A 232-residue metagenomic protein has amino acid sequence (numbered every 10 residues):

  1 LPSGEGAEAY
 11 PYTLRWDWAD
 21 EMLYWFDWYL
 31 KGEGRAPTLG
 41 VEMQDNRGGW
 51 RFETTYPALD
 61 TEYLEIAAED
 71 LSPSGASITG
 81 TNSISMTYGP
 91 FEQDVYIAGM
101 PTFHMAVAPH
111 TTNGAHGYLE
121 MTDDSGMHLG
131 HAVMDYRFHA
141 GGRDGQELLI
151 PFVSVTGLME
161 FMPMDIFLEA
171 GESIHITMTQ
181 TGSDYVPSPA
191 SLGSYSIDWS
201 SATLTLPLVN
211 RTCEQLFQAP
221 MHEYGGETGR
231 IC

Functional and structural regions predicted by a protein language model:
L1-Y12: Catalytic cores of eukaryotic secretory-pathway lumenal/extracellular enzymes that build and remodel glycoconjugates
T13-D17: Soluble non-cytosolic domains of exported or imported proteins
W18-E21, L30-C232: Glycine/threonine-rich phosphate-binding loop and adjacent beta-strand/alpha-helix elements that clamp
